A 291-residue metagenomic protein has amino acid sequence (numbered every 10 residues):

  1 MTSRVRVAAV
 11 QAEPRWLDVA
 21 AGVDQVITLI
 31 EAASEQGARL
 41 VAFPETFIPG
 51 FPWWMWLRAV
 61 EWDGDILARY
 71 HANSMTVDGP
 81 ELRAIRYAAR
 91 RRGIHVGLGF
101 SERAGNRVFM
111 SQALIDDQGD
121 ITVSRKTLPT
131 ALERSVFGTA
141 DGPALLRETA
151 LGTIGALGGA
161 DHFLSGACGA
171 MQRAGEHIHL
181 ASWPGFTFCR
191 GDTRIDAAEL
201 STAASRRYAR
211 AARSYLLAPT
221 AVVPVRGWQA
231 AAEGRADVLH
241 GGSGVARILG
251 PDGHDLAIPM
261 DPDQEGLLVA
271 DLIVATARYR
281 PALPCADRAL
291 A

Functional and structural regions predicted by a protein language model:
M1-L40: N-terminal glycine-/serine-/threonine-rich phosphate-binding loop
R4-P14, S111, V123, G152-D161 (+1 more regions): Active-site-proximal beta-strand elements of phosphoester/diester hydrolases
V19, E31-D117, F186-A203, R207-S214: Cys-nucleophile CN-hydrolase/nitrilase-fold catalytic domain and related Cys-dependent amidase chemistry that acts on
V77-H95, G159-G266: CN hydrolase (nitrilase-like) catalytic-core segments centered on the catalytic cysteine and neighboring Lys/Glu
L98-F100, M110-L114, L145, A246-I248 (+1 more regions): Short beta-strand scaffold segments in enzyme catalytic cores
R125-A140, D263-L283: A short, polar/charged loop-to-alpha-helix boundary motif
L128-R147, A160-G166: Active-site glycine-rich loop that binds ribose-phosphate moieties when present
L146-H177, A181, A277-A291: Cysteine/selenocysteine-centered motifs that mediate thiol-based redox chemistry or coordinate metal-sulfur cofactors
